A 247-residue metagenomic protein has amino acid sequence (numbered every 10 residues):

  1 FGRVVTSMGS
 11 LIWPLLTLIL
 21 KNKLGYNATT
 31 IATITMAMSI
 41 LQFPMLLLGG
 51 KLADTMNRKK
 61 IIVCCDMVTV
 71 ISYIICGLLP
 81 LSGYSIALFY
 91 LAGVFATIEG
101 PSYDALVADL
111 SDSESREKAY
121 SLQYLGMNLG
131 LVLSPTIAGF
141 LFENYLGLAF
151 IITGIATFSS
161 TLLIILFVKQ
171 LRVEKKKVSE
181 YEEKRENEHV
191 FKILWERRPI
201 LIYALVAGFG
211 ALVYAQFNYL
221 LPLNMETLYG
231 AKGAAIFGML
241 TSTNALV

Functional and structural regions predicted by a protein language model:
F1-S39, P199-V206, G210-G238: Helix-loop boundary and gating motifs at the non-cytosolic
L11, S39-L47, L131-V132, A245: Residue-level signature of mid-helix packing/kink "hotspots" within the transmembrane helices of 12-pass Major
M45-N57: Helix-to-loop junctions at the C-terminal end of transmembrane segments in multipass secondary transporters
K60-I75: Structural signature of the two symmetry-related core transmembrane helices
G77-F89: Helix-loop junctions at membrane interfaces in 12-TM secondary transporters
Y90-M127: Cytoplasmic helix-loop-helix junction between adjacent transmembrane helices in 12-TM secondary transporters
A149-L166: Symmetry-related core transmembrane helices of the 12-TM Major Facilitator Superfamily/SLC fold
L171-Y203: Juxtamembrane intracellular "pre-TM" segments in multi-pass secondary transporters
